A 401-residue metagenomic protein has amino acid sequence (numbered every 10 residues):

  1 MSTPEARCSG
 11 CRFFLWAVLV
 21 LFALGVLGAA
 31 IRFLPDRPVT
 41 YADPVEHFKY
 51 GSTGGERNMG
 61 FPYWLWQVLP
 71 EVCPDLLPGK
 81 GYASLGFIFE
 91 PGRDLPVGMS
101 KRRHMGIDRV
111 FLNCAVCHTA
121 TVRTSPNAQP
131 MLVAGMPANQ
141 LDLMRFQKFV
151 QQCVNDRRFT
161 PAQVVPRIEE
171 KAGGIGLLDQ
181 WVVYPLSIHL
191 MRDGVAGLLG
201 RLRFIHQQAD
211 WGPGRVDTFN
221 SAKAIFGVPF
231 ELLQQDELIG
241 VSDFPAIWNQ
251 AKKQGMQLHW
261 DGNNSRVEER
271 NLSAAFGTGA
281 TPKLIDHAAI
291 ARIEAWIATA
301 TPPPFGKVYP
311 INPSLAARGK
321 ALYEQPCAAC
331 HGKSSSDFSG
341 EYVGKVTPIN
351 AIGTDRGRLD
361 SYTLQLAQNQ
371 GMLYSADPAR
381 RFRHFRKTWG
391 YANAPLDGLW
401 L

Functional and structural regions predicted by a protein language model:
P4-L24: N-terminal Sec-pathway targeting helices
V18, G79-I285: Extracytoplasmic redox metalloprotein regions
F22-R32: Hydrophobic alpha-helical membrane-insertion segments, chiefly the h-region of N-terminal signal peptides
P35-D108, G306: Sequence context of c-type cytochrome heme-c attachment sites
P62, L69, C73, P96-C117 (+2 more regions): Sequence/structural segment immediately N-terminal to covalent heme-attachment motifs in c-type and related
P91-M105, A295-L322, G332-T354: Electrostatic cytochrome c docking/interface patches
A120, Q250, R292-P303, L322-A329 (+3 more regions): Generic, well-ordered alpha-helical scaffold segments in large soluble proteins
I225, P229-L233, L238, D243-A246 (+3 more regions): Extended, polar beta-sheet/loop recognition surfaces of beta-rich domains that mediate binding to diverse ligands
